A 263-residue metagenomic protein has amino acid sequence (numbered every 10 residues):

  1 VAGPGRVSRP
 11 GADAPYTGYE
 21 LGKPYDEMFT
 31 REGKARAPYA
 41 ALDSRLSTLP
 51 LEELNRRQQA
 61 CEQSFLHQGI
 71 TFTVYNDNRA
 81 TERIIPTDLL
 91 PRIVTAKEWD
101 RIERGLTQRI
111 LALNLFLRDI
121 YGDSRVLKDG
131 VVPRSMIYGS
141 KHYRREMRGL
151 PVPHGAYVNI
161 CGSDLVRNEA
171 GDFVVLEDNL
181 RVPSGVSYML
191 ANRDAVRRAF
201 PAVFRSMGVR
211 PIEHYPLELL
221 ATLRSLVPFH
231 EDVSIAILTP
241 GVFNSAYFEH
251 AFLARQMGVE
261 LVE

Functional and structural regions predicted by a protein language model:
V1-E263: Preference for protein termini
